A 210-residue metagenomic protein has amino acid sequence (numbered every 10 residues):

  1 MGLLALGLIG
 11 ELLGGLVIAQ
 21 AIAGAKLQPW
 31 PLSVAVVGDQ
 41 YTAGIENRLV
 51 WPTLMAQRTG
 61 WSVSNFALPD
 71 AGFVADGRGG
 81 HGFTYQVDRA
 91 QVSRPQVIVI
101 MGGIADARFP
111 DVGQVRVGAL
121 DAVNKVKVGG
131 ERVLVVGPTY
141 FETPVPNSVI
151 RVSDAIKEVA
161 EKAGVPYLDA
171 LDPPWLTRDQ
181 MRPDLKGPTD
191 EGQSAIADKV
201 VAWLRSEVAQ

Functional and structural regions predicted by a protein language model:
M1-V37, Y41-E46, Q57, Q91-R94 (+3 more regions): N-terminal secretory targeting modules
L16, I22-A23, G72, R78-G80 (+2 more regions): Mixed-charge, polar/low-complexity N-terminal
Q20, K26, L49, R151-S153 (+1 more regions): Residue-level detector of functional hotspots within protein domains
P31-V36, Y41-G118: Conserved SGNH/GDSL esterase-like catalytic core that processes O-acyl groups on lipids and polysaccharides
G82-Q210: Alpha-helical cap/lid subdomain in secreted, periplasmic, or secretory-pathway luminal O-acyl-processing enzymes
